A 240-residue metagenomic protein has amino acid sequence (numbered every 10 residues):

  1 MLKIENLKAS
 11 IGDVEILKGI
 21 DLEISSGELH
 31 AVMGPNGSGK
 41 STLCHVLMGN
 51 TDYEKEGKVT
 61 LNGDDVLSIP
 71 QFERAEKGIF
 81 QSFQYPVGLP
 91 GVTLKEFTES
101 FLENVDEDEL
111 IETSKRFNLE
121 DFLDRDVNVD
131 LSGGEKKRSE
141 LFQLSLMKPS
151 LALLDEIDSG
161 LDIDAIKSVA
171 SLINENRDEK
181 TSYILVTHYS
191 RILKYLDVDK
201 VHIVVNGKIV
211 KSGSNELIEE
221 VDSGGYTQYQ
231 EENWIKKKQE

Functional and structural regions predicted by a protein language model:
L2-I4, L17-G19: Conserved structural motif at the start of ABC-family nucleotide-binding domains
M33-P35: The feature captures the beta-strand-to-loop junction immediately N-terminal to the Walker
M48-G49: Helix-to-loop junction immediately C-terminal to a conserved catalytic motif
K58-R74, N128: ABC ATPase NBD Q-loop/coupling interface
Q81-Y85, P90-E109: Q-loop/switch helix immediately C-terminal to the Walker
L144-S145: ABC ATPase C-loop
L153-I157, D164: Walker B catalytic motif
K200, V204, K208-E231: Conserved beta-strand-loop-alpha-helix hinge in the C-terminal portion of ABC ATPase nucleotide-binding domains
